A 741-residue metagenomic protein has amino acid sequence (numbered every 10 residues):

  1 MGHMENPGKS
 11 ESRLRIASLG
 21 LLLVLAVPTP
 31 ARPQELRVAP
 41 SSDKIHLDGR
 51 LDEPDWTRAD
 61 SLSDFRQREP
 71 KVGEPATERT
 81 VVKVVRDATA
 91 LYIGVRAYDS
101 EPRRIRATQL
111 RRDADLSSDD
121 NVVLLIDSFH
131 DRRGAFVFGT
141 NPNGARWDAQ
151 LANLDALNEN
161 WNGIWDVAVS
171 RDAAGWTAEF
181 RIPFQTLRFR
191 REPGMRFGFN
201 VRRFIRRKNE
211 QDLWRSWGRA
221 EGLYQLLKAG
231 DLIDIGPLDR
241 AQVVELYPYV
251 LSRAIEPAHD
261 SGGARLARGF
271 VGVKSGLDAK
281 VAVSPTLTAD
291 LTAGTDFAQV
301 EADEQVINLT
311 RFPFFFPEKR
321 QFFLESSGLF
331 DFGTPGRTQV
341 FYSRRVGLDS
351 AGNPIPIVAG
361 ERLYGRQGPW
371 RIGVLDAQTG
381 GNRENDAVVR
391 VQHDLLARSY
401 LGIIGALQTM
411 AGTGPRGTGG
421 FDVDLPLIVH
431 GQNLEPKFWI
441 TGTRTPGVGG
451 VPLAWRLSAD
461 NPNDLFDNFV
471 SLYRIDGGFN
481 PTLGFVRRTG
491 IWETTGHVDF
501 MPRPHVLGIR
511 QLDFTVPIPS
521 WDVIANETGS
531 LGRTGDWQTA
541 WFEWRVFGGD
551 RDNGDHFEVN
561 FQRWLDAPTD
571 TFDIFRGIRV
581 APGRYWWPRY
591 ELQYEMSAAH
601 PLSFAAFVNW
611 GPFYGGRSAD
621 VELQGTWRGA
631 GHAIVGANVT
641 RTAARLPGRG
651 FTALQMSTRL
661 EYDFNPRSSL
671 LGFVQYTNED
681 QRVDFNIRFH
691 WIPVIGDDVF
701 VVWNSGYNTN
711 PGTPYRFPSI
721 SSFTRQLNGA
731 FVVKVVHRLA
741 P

Functional and structural regions predicted by a protein language model:
M1-L14: N-terminal secretory signal peptides that target proteins for export/translocation
A17-P28: Bacterial N-terminal signal peptides
A31-D394, G402, T413: Structural preference for beta-rich elements and adjacent junctions enriched in aromatics
D43, T89, D99, R132 (+14 more regions): Short coil turns and loop connectors of transmembrane beta-barrels in diderm outer membranes and organellar homologs
D172, R188-R190, G381-N382, A411-T413 (+4 more regions): Short glycine/serine/proline-enriched coil/turn segments at secondary-structure junctions
D239-D290, D386-R444, L512-P519, E595 (+5 more regions): Surface-exposed extracellular loop regions of Gram-negative outer-membrane beta-barrel proteins
L266-F270, T288, F297-E304, N308-Q538 (+2 more regions): Catalytic-domain carbohydrate-binding cleft regions of carbohydrate-active enzymes
P356, N433-L434, F438-P741: Exposed, low-structure sequence patches enriched in small/polar residues
